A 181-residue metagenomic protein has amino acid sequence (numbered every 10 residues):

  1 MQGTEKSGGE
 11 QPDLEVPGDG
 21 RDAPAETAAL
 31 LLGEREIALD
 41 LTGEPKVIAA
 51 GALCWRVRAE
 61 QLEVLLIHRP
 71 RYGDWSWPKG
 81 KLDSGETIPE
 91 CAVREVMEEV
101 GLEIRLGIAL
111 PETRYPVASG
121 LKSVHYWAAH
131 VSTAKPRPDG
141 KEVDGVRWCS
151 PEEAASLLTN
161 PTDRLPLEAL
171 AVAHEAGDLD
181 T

Functional and structural regions predicted by a protein language model:
Q2-L53, V57-A59: Acidic, metal-coordinating catalytic segment for phosphate/diphosphate chemistry, firing primarily on the Nudix
Q2-R21, Y72-W77, L82-R94: Short N-terminal secondary-structure initiator segments
A23-E26, L30-R35, Q61-E63, P78-E86 (+2 more regions): Short low-complexity stretches enriched in small and charged residues
R35, D40, E63, V96 (+1 more regions): Hydrophobic alpha-helical segments with strong N-terminal bias
A38-A50, W75-K79, M97, P116-S123 (+1 more regions): Short charge-dense sequence patches
G43-C91: N-terminal first-folded block
G80-A169: Unchanged
A173-T181: Short, charged, intrinsically disordered terminal tails
